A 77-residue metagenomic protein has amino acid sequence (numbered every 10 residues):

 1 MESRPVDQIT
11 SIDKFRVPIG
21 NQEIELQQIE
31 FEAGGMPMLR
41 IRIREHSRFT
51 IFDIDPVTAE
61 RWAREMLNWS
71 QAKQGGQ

Functional and structural regions predicted by a protein language model:
M1-Q77: Positively charged, low-complexity terminal tracts and the immediately adjacent first secondary-structure elements
